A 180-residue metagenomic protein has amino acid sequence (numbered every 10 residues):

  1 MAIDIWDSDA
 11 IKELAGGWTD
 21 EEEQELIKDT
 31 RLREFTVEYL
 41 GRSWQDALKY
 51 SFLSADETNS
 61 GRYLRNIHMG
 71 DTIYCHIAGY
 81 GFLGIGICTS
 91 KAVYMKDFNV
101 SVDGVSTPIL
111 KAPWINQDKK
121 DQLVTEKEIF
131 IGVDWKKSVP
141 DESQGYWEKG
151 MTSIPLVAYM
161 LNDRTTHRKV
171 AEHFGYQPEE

Functional and structural regions predicted by a protein language model:
M1-E34, T58-N59, D97-E180: Contiguous surface segments at macromolecular interaction interfaces
L32, M69-I73, F82-L83, E128: Short, surface-exposed beta-edge/turn micro-motifs
E38-S54: Short, basic/aromatic beta-hairpin or loop at an interaction surface
Y39-R42, H76-G81, K136: Short, flexible beta-strand-to-coil junctions
S54-Y63: Short alpha-helix capping/helix-loop boundary micro-motifs
Y63-I77: Short coil-to-beta transition motif at edge beta-strands of beta-rich domains
Y74, I87, G132-D134: Beta-strand cores of modular interaction/reader domains in eukaryotic scaffold and signaling proteins, especially PDZ
F82-A92: Short beta-strand-centered aromatic/proline hotspots
